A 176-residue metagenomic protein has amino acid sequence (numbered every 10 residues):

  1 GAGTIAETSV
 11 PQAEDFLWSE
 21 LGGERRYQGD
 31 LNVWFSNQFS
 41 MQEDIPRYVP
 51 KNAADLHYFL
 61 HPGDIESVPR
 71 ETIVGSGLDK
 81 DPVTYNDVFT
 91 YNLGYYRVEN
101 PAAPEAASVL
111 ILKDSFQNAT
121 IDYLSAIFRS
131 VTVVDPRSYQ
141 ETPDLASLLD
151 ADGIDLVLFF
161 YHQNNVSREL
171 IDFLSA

Functional and structural regions predicted by a protein language model:
G1-A176: Extracellular glycan-modifying ectodomains
